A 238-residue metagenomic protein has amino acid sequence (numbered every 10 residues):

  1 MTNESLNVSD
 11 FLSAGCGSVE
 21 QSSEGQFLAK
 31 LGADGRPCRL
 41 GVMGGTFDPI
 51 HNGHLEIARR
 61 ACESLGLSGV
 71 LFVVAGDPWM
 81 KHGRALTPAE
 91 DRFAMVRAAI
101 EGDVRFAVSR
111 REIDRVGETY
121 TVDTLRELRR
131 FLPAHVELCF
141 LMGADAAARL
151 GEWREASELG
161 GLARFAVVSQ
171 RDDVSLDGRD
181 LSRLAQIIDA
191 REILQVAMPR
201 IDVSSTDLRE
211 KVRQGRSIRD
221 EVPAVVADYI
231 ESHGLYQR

Functional and structural regions predicted by a protein language model:
T2-R238: Nucleotidyltransferase catalytic core that binds NTPs
